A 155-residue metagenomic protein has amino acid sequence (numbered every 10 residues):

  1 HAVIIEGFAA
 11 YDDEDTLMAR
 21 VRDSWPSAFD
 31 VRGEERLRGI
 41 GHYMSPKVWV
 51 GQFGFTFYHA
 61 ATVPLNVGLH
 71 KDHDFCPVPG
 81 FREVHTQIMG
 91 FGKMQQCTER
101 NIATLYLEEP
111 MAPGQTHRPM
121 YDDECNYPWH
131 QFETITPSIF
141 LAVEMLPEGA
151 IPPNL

Functional and structural regions predicted by a protein language model:
H1-H59: A short, N-terminal "cap"/entry segment at the start of jelly-roll beta-barrel domains of the cupin/DSBH fold
A2-Y11, P128-P153: A short hydrophobic beta-strand segment most commonly corresponding to one strand of the jelly-roll/cupin
K47-W49, F57, D72-C76, P119-Y121 (+2 more regions): Feature captures hydrophobic
F57-F81: A mid-sequence, solvent-exposed acidic-amphipathic segment
H70, T98-E99, N154-L155: Short coil/turn segments at secondary-structure boundaries
P79-T98: Short, conserved beta-strand element in jelly-roll/cupin
Q96-T134: Short acidic-glycine-tyrosine-enriched beta hairpin
T104-L107, I151-L155: A short, polar/proline- and glycine-enriched secondary-structure boundary/capping micro-motif
